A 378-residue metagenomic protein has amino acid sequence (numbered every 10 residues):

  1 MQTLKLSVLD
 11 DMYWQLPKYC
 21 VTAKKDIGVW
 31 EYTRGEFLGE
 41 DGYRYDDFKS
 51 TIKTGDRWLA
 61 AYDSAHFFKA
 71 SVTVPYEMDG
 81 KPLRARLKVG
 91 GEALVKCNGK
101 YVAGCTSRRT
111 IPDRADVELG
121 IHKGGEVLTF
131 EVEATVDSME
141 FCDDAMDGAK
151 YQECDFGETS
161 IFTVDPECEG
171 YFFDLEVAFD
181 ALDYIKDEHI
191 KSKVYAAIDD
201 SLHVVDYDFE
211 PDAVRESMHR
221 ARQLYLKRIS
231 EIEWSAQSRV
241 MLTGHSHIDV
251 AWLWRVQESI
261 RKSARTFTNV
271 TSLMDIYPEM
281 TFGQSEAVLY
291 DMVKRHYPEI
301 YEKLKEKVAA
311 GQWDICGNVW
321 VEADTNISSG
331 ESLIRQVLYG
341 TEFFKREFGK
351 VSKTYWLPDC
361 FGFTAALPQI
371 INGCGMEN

Functional and structural regions predicted by a protein language model:
M1-N378: Carbohydrate-active enzymes and regulators
